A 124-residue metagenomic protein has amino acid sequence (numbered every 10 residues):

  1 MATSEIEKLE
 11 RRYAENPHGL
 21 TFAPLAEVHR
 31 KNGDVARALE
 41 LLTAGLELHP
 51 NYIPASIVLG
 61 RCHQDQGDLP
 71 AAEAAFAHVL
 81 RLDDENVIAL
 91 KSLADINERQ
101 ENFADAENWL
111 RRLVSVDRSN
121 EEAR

Functional and structural regions predicted by a protein language model:
R12, A44-G45, H78-V79, R112-L113: Canonical positions in the second alpha-helix
E15, L48, D65, L82-D83 (+2 more regions): Structural marker of alpha-solenoid helical repeat scaffolds
H18-G19, Y52, N86, N120: Residue-level recognition of tetratricopeptide repeat
